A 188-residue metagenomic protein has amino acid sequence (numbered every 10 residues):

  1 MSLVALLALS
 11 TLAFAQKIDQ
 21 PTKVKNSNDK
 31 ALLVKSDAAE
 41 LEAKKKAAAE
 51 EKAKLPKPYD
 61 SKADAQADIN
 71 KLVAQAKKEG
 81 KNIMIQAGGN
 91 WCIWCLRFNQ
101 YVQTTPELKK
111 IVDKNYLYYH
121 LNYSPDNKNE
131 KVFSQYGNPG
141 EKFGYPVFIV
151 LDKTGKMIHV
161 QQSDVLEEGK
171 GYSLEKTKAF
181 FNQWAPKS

Functional and structural regions predicted by a protein language model:
M1-D60: N-terminal targeting signals for export/organelle localization
P58-G80: Electrostatic cytochrome c docking/interface patches
S61-D68, A87, Q100, G140-F143 (+1 more regions): Extracytoplasmic/periplasmic, Sec-exported soluble proteins
K78-I93: Short active-site neighborhood of thiol/selenol oxidoreductases, capturing the structured segment around
C95-I111: Typically the conserved alpha-helix immediately C-terminal to a functionally engaged Cys/Sec in thioredoxin-like
P106-L108, D113-T177: Thioredoxin-like thiol-disulfide oxidoreductase module
A185-S188: Short, solvent-exposed mixed-charge patches
